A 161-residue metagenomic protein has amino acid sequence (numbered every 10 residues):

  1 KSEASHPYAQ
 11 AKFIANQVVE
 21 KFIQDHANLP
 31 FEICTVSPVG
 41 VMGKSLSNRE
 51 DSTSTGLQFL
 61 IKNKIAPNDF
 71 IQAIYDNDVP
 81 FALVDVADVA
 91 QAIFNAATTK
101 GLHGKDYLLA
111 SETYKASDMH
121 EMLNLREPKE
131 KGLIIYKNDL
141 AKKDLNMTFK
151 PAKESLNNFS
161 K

Functional and structural regions predicted by a protein language model:
S2-I33: Active-site Tyr-X1-5-Lys
N28-F31, G43-F59, A96-D106: Glycine/proline-rich active-site loop of Rossmann-fold NAD(P)-dependent oxidoreductases
V41-G43, V89: Conserved sequence/active-site signature of Rossmann-fold short-chain dehydrogenase/reductase
T53-L57, F70-N95: Substrate-positioning beta->alpha
D78-P80, A90-L133, N158-S160: Mid/C-terminal beta-alpha module of Rossmann-like enzyme folds, strongest in SDR-family dehydrogenases/epimerases
V86, E127-T148: Conserved C-terminal active-site "lid" loop/helix of NAD(P)H-dependent oxidoreductases that clamps the redox cofactor
K142, P151-K161: Amphipathic terminal alpha-helices
